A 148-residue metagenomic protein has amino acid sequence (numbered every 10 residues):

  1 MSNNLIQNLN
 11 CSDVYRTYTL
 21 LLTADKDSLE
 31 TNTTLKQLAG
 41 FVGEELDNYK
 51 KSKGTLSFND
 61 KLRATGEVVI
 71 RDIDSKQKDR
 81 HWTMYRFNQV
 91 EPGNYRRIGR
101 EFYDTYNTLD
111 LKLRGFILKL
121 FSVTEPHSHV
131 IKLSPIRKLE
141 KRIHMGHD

Functional and structural regions predicted by a protein language model:
M1-C11, K26-E30, R80-L111: Positively charged, structured surface patches that bind polyanionic biopolymers
Q7-T17, N107-F116, T124-H129: Short helix-coil-helix linker/hinge
Y18-T19, R100: General secondary-structure edge motif
L21-R80, H127-D148: Winged helix-turn-helix DNA-binding recognition segment
V68, E91-G93, V123-P126: Short loop/turn segments at secondary-structure transitions that flank enzyme active sites
